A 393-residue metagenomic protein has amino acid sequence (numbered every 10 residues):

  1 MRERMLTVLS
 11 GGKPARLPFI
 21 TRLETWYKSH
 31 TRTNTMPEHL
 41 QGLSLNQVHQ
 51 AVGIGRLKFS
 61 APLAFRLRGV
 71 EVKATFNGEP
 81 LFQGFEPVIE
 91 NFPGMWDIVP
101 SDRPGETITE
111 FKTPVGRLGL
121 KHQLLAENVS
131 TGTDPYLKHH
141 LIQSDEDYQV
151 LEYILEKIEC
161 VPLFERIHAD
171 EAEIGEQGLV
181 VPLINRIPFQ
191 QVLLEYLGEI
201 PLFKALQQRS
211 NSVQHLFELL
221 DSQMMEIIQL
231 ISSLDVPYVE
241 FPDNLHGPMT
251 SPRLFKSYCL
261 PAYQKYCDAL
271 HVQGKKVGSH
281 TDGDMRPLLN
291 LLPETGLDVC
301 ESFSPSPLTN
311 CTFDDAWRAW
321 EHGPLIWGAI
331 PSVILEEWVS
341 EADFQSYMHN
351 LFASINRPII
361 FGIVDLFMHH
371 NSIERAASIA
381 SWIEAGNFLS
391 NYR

Functional and structural regions predicted by a protein language model:
M1-H39, K121, H140-R393: Active-site loop segments of alpha/beta catalytic cores
K13, Q50-L57, R103, P114-V115: Short, solvent-exposed loop/edge-beta patches enriched in aromatic
T21, Q47-V52, L63, K138-H140 (+1 more regions): A generic structural motif
L23-T25, L63, V115: Short glycine-rich, polar/acidic loop-and-turn segments at beta strand-coil junctions
S29-E90: Segments that shape or occlude catalytic/ligand-binding pockets
L45, R103-T107, R166: Generic hydrophobic, aliphatic-rich segments that mediate packing or membrane embedding
K73-Y153, Q177: A contiguous, low-structure linker/loop signature
